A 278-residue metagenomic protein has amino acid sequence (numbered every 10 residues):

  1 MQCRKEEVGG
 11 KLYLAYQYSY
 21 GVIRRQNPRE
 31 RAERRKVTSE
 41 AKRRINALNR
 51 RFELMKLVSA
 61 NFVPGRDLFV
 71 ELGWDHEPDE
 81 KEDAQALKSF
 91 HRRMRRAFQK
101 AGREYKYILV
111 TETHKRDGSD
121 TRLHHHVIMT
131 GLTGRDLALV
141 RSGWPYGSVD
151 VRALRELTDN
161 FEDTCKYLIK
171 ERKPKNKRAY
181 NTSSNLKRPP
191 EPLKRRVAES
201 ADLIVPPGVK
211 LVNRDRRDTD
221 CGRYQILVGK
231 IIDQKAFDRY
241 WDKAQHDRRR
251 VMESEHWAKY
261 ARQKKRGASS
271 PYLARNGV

Functional and structural regions predicted by a protein language model:
M1-T121, G131-V278: Right-hand nucleic-acid polymerase module
H124: Conserved, short, structured surface segments that act as functional micro-motifs
